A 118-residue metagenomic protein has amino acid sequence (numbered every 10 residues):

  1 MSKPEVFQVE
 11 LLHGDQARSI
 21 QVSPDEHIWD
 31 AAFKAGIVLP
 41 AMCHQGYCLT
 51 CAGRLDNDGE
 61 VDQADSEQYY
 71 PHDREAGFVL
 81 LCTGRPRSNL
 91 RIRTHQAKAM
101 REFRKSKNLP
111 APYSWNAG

Functional and structural regions predicted by a protein language model:
M1-L39: N-terminal pre-ligand scaffold of iron-sulfur
M1-P4, R87, R93-G118: Iron-sulfur (Fe-S) cluster-binding modules
L12, C43, C82: Functionally engaged cysteine thiol sites
L12, Q21-H27, C51-D56, D62-E67 (+1 more regions): N-terminal start-of-chain detector that recognizes signal peptides and the immediate post-cleavage beginning
K34-A35, T50-M100: Iron-sulfur (Fe-S) cluster-binding segments and ferredoxin-like electron-carrier domains, especially [2Fe-2S]
P40-M42, D73: Short, flexible, mixed-charge glycine/proline-rich loop motifs that serve as phosphate/nucleic-acid-contacting
M42-L49: Cysteine-centered iron-sulfur cluster-binding motifs in ferredoxin-type domains/subunits of redox enzymes
